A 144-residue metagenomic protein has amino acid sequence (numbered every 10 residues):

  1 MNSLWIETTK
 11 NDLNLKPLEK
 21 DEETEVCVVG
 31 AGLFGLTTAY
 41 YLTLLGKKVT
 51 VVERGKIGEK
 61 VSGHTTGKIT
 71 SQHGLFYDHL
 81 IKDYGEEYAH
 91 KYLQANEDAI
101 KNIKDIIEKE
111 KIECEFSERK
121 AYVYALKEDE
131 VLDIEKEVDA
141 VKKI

Functional and structural regions predicted by a protein language model:
M1-V26, L44: Extreme N-terminal leader/targeting segments of oxidoreductases
D21-V51: N-terminal Rossmann-like FAD-binding beta1-loop-alpha1 element of flavoenzymes
H64-A95: Glycine-rich active-site loop/strand segments that organize a redox cofactor
D83-I144: Rossmann-like flavin
